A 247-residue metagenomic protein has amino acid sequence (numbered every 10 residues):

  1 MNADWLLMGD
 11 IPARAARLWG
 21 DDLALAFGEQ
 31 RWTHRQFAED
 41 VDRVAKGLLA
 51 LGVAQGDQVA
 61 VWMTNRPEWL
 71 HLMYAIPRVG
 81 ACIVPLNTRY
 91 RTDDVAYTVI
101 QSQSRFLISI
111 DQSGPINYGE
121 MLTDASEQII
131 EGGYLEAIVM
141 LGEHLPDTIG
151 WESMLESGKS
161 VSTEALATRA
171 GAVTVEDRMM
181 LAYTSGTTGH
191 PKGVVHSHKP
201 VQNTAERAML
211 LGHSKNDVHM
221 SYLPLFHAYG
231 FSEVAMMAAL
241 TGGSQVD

Functional and structural regions predicted by a protein language model:
N2-W5, A13, D21-R66, L70-Y74 (+3 more regions): Conserved AMP-binding/adenylate-forming core of the ANL superfamily
G20-D21, M140-I149, S157-Y183, H190 (+1 more regions): Conserved pre-ATP/AMP-binding loop-to-beta segment of ANL
T33-R35, A170-A172, M179-N203: Conserved AMP-binding A3 loop
D42-K46, G189, E206: Solvent-exposed alpha-helix faces
A50-L51, A81-E156: Structural core segment of the AMP-binding/adenylate-forming
D57-Q58, T64-V84, T88-T92, Y97 (+3 more regions): A short helix-loop-beta submotif of the ANL/AMP-binding
V59, I76, L107, R178 (+3 more regions): Conserved S/T- and glycine-rich ATP-binding loop of Class I adenylate-forming
Q202-V218, F226-D247: Conserved AMP-binding/adenylation subdomain of ANL enzymes
